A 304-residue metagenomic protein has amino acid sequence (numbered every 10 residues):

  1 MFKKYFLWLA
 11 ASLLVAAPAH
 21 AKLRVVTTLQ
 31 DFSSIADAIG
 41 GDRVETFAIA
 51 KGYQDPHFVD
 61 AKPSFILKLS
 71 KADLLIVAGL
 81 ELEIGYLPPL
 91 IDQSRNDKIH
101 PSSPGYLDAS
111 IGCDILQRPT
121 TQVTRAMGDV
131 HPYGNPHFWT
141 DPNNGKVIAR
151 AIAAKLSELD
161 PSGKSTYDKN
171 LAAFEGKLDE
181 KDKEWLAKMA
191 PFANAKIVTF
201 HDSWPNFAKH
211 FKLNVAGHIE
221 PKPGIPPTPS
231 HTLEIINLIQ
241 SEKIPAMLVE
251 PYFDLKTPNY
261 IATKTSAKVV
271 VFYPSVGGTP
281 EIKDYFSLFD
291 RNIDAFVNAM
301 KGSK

Functional and structural regions predicted by a protein language model:
M1-K3: N-terminal secretory signal peptides that target proteins for export/translocation
Y5-A16: Bacterial N-terminal signal peptides
A21-K304: Extracytoplasmic metal-acquisition and chelation regions
